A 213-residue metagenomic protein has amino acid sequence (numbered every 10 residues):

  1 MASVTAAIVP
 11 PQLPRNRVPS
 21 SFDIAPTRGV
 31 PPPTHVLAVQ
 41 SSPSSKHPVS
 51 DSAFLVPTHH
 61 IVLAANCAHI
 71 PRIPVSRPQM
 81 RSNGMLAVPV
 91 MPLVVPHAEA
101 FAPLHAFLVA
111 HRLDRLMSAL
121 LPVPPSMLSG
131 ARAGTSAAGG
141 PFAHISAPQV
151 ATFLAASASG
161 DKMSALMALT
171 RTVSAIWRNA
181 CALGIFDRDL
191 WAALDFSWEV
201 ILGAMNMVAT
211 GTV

Functional and structural regions predicted by a protein language model:
M1-V56: N-terminal BTB/POZ boundary and linker segment
P32-A87, H97-H105, V109: Alpha-helical oligomerization interface recognition
S52, P57, M91-E99, H111 (+3 more regions): Intrinsic disorder
I73-R77, R115-A119, D187, V208 (+1 more regions): Short, flexible/disordered secondary-structure transition segments
P74-M85, P89-P92, G130, S159-M163 (+1 more regions): Low-complexity, intrinsically disordered regions in eukaryotic regulatory proteins and secreted peptide precursors
P103-A137: Internal, charge-rich low-complexity segments
P124-V213: Fungal C-terminal region signature
